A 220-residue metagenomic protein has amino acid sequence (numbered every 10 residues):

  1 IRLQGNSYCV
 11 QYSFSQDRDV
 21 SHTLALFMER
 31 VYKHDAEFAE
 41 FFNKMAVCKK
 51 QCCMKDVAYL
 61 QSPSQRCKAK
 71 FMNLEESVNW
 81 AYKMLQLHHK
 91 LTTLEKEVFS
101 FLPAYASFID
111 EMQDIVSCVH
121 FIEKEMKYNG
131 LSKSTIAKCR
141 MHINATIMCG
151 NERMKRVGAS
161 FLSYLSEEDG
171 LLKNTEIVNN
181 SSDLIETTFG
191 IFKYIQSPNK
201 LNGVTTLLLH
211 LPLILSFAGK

Functional and structural regions predicted by a protein language model:
R2-Q11, R18-K220: Acidic/histidine-rich catalytic cores and adjacent linkers of DNA breakage/strand-transfer/modification proteins
